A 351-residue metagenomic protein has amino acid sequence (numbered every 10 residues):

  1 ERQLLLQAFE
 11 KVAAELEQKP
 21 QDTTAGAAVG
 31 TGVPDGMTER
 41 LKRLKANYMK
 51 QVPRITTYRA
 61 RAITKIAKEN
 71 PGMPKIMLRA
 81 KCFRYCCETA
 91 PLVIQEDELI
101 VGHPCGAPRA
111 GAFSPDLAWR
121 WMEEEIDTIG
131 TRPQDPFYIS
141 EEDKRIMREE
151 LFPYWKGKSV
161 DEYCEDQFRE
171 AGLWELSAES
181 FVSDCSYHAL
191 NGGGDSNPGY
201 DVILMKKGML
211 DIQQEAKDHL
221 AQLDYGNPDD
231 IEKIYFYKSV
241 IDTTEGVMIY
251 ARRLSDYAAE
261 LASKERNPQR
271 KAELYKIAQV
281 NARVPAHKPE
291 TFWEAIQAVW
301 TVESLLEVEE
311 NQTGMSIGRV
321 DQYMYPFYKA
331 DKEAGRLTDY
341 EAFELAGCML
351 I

Functional and structural regions predicted by a protein language model:
R2-L6, E10, T23, A27 (+14 more regions): Low-complexity, intrinsically disordered regions enriched in charged/polar residues
R2-M49, K238, D242-G246, E273 (+1 more regions): Mature N-terminal, pre-catalytic/accessory segment of carbohydrate-active enzymes
Q3, Q7, Q18-Q21, Q51 (+10 more regions): Residue-identity detector for glutamine
E10-A13, E17-Q18, N70-P71, G172 (+1 more regions): Short, flexible coil/linker elements and helix-boundary hinge sites characteristic of intrinsically disordered
G26-H219: Long, non-catalytic protein-protein interaction scaffolds
Q213-I351: Structured, charged N-terminal subsegments at the starts of enzyme catalytic cores and at intra-chain domain/subunit
